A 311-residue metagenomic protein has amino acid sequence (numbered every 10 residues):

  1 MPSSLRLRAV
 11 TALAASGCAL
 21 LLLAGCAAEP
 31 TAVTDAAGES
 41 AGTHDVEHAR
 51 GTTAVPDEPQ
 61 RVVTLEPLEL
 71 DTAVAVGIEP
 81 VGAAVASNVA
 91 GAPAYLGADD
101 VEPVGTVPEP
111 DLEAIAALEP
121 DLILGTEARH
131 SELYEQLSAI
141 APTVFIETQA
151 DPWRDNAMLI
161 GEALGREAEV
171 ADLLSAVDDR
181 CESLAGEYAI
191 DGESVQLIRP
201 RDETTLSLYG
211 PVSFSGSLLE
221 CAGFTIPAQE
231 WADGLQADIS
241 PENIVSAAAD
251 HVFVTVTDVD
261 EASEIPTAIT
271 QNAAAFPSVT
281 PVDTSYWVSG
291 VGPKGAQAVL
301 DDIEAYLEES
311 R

Functional and structural regions predicted by a protein language model:
P2-S16: Bacterial N-terminal signal peptides that target proteins for export
A14-S16, C26-D45: Short, low-complexity, disordered segments immediately C-terminal to signal peptides in bacterial exported proteins
L21-G25: C-terminal motif of bacterial Sec signal peptides marking the signal peptidase cleavage site
R61-A117: A short, structured surface patch at a secondary-structure boundary
R61-A73, V170-T225: Basic- and aromatic-lined ligand-binding clefts that recognize polyanionic substrates
V89-G91, E147-L159, S194-S217, V259-P266: Extracytoplasmic ligand-binding site segments that recognize negatively charged/polar headgroups
E132-D202, P293-R311: Extracytoplasmic substrate-binding proteins
A247-R311: Structured C-terminal subdomain patch of bacterial secreted/periplasmic proteins
